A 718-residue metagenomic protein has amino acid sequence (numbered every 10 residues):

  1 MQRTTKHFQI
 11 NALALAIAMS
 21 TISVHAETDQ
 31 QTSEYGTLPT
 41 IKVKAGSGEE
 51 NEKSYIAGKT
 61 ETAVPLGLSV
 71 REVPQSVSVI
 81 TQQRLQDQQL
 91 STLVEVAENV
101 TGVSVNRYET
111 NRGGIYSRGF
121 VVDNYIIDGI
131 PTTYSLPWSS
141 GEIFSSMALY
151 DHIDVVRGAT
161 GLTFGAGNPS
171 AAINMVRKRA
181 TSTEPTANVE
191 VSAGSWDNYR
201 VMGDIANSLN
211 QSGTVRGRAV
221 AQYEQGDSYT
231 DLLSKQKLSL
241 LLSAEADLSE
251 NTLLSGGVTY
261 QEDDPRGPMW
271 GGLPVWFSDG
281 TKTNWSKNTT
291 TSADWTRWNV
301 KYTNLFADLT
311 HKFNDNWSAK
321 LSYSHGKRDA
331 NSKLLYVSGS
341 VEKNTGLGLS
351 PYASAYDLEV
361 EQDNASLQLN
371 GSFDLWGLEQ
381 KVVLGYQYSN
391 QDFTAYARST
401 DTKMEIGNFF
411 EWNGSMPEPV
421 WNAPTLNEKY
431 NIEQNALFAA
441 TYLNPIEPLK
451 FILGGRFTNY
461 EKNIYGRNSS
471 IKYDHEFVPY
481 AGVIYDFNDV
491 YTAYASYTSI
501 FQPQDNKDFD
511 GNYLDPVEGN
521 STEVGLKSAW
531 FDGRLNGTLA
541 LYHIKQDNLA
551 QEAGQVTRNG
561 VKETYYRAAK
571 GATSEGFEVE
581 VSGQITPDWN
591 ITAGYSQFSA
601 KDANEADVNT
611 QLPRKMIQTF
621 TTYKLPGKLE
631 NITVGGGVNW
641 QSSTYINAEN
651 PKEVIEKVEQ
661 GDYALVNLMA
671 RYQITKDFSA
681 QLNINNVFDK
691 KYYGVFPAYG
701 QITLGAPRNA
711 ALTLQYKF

Functional and structural regions predicted by a protein language model:
M1-Q88, V94-G102, N667: N-terminal Sec signal peptide and the immediately downstream disordered periplasmic leader that contains the TonB box
V105, I130-R157, V176-R177: Short acidic/polar hinge/loop motifs at secondary-structure boundaries that mediate gating or recognition
T133-Y134, L149-D151, L162-L240, L248-T252 (+2 more regions): Outer-membrane beta-barrel translocator/receptor signature
E224-S228, L241-K312, K327-V360, K403-L426 (+3 more regions): Acidic/polar loop-and-plug regions of large Gram-negative outer-membrane beta-barrel proteins
D247, V360, E379-Q391, E428-Q546 (+3 more regions): Structural signature of Gram-negative outer-membrane beta-barrels, strongest in the C-terminal barrel of TonB-dependent
D308-S324, R328-L334, E518-Q584, S596: Membrane-embedded beta-barrel scaffold of Gram-negative outer-membrane proteins
E447-P448, H543, R567-E649, F688 (+1 more regions): Gram-negative outer-membrane beta-barrel transporters
W640-E649, R671-F718: C-terminal beta-signal and adjacent terminal beta-strands/loops of Gram-negative outer-membrane beta-barrel proteins
